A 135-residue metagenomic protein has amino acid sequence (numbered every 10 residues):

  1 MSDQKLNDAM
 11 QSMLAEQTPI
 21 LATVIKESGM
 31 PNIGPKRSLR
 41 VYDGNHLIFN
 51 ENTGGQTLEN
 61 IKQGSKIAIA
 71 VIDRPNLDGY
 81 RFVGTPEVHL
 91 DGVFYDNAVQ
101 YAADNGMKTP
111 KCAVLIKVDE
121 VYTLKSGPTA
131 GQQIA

Functional and structural regions predicted by a protein language model:
M1-A135: Binding-site signature for planar aromatic cofactors or substrates
